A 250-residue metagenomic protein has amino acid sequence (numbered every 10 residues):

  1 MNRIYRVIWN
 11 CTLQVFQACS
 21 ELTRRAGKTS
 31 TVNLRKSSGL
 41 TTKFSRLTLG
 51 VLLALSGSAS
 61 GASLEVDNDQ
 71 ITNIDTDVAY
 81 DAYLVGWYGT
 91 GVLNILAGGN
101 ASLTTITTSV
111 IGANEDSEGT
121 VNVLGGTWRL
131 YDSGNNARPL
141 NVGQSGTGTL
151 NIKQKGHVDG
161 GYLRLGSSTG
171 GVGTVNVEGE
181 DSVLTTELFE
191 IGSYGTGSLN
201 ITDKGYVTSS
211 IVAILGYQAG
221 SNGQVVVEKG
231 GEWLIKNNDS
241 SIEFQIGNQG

Functional and structural regions predicted by a protein language model:
N2-R3, W9-L13: An N-terminal, helix-rich hydrophobic module
I4-Y5, T90: Short loop/turn microsegments at loop-to-beta-strand junctions
R6, Q17, L64-E65: Soluble periplasmic/extracytoplasmic beta-strand elements of cell-envelope proteins
C11-T12, Q17-C19, R24-S60: Gram-negative bacterial Sec-dependent N-terminal signal peptides
S60-G250: Beta-strand-rich extracellular passenger or scaffold domains
